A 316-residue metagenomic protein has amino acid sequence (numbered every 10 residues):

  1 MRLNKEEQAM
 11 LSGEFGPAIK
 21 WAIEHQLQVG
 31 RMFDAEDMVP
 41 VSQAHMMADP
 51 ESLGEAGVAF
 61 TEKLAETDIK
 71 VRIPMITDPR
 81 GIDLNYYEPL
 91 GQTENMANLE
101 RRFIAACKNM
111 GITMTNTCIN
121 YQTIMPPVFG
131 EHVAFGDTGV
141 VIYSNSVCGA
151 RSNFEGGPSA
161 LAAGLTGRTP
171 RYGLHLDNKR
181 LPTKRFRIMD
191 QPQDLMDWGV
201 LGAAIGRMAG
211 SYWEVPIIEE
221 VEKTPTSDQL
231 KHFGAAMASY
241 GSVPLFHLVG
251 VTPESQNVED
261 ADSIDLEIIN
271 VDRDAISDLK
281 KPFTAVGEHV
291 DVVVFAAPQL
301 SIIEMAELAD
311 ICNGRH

Functional and structural regions predicted by a protein language model:
M1-H316: Non-transmembrane, aqueous-exposed alpha-helical and coiled segments at domain scale
